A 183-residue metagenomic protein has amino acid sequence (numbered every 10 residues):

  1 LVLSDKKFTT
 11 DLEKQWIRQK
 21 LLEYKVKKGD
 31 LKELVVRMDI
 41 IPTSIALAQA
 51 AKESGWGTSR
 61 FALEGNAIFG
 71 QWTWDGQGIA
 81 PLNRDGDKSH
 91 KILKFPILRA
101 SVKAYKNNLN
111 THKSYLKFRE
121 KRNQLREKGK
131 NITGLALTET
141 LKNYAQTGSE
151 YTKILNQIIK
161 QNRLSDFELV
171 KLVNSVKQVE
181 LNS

Functional and structural regions predicted by a protein language model:
L1-A48, K52-S183: Catalytic cores of secreted/periplasmic lytic hydrolases that degrade extracellular macromolecules
